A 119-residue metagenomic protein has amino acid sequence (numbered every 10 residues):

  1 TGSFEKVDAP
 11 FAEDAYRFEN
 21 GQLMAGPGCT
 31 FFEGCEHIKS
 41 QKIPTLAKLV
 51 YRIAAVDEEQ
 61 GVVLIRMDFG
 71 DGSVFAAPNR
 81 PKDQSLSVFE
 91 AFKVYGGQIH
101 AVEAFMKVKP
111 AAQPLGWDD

Functional and structural regions predicted by a protein language model:
T1-D119: C-terminal and inter-domain tail/linker signature
